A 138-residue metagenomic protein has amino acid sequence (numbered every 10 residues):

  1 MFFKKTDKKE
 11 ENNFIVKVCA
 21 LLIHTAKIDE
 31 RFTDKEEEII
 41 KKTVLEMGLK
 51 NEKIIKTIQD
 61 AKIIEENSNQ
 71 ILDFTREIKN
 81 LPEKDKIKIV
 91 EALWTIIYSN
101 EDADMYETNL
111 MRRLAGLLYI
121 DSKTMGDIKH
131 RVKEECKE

Functional and structural regions predicted by a protein language model:
M1-I28, T33-E138: Small-residue-enriched hydrophobic alpha-helices in membranes
